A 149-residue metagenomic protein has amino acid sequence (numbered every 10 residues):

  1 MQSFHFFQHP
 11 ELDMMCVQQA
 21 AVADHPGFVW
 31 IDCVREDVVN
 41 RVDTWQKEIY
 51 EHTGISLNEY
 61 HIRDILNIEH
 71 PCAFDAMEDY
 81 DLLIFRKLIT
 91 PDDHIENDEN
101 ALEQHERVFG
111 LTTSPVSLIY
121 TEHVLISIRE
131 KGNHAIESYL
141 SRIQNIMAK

Functional and structural regions predicted by a protein language model:
M1-A148: Helix-boundary and N-terminal cytosolic regulatory elements
